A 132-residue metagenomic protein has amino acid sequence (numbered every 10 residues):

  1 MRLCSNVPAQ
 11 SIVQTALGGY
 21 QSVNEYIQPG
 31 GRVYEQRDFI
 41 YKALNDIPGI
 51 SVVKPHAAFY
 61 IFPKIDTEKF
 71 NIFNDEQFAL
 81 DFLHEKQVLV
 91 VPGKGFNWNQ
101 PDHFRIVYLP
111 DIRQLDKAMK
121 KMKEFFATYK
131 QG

Functional and structural regions predicted by a protein language model:
M1-G132: PLP-dependent class I/II
